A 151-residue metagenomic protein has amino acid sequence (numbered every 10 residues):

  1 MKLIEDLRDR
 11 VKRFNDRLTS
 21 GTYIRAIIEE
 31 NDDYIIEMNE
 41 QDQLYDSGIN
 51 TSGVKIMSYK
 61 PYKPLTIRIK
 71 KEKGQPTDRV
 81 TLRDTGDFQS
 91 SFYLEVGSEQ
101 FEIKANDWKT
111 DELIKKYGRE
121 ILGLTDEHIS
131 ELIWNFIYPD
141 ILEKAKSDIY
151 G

Functional and structural regions predicted by a protein language model:
M1-G151: Short, Lys/Arg-rich flexible segments
